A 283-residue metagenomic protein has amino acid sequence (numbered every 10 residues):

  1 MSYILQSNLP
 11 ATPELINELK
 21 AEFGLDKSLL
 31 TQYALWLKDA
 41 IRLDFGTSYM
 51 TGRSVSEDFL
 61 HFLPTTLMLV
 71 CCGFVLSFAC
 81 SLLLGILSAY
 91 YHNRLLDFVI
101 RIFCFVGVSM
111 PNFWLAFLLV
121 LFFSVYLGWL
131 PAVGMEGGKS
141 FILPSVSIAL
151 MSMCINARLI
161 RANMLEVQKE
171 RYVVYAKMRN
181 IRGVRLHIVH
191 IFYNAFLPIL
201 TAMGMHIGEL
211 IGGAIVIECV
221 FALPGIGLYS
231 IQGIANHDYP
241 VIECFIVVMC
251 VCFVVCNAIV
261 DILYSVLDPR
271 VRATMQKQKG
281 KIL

Functional and structural regions predicted by a protein language model:
M1-A34, L127-L143: Hydrophobic alpha-helical transmembrane segments of membrane transport/permease proteins and related membrane-embedded
M1-I4, G46-Y49, R185: A short acidic, helix-capping loop that chelates divalent metal ions and anchors anionic groups
E14, S28, Q32-W36, A40 (+8 more regions): Generic alpha-helical secondary structure signal
L25-L82: An internal, D/E-rich "acidic patch" concept
R42, L115-A116, L165, V260: Alpha-helical transmembrane segments and their lipid-water interface positions in multi-pass membrane proteins
F59-L96, M135-L283: Alpha-helical transmembrane segments of integral membrane proteins, especially multi-pass inner/plasma-membrane
C80-L119: Cytoplasmic-entry segments and transmembrane alpha-helices of multi-pass inner-membrane transporters
F122-S124: Small-residue-rich transmembrane alpha-helical segments that form helix-helix packing/gating elements in polytopic
